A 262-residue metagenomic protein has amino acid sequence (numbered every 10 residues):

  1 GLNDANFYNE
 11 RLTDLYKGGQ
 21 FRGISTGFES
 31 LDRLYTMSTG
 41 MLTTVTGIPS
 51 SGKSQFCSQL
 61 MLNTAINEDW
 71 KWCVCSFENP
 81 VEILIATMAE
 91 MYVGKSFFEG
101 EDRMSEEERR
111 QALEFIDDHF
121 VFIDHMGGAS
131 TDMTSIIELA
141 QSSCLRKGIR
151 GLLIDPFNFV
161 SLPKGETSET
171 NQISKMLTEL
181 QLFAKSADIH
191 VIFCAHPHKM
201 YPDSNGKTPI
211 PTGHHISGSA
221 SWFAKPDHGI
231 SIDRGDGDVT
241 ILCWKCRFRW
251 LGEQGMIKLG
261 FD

Functional and structural regions predicted by a protein language model:
G1-K95, V121-F122: The Walker A/P-loop phosphate-binding site
Y8-R11, R22, E68-S168, K175 (+1 more regions): Conserved inter-motif catalytic segment of the P-loop NTP-binding fold
Y16, T43-G47, H119-M126, E166 (+1 more regions): Short, basic, glycine/proline-bearing loop/turn elements
I24, S38, S54-C57, F77 (+6 more regions): Active-site-proximal structural scaffolding
D32-L34, N171-D262: Phosphate-binding/switch region of NTP-binding enzymes
T36-M37, I66-N67, L113-F115, S142-R146 (+2 more regions): Conserved catalytic network of the ASCE P-loop NTPase/AAA+ motor domain
T43, Q55-Q59, A86, T134 (+6 more regions): Feature representing long, continuous alpha-helical segments
S51-K53, T64, P80-L84, S130 (+4 more regions): Flexible loop/turn segments at secondary-structure boundaries
